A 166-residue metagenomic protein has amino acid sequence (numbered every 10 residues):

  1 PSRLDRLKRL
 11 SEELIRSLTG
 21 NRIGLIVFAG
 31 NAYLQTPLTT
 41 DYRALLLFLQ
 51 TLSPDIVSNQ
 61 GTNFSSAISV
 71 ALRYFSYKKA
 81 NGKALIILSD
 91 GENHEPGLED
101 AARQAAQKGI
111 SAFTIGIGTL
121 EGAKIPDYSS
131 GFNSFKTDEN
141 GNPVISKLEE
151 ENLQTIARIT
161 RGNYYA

Functional and structural regions predicted by a protein language model:
P1-K83, G97-D100: Membrane-embedded segments
I26-F28, L88, I115: Short hydrophobic segments within beta-strands
S58-T62, A84, G91-T155, I159: VWA/integrin I-like adhesion module and closely mimicked acidic/polar interface patches used
N163-A166: Short acidic-hydrophobic, aromatic-tinged amphipathic segments that line or gate anion-handling sites
